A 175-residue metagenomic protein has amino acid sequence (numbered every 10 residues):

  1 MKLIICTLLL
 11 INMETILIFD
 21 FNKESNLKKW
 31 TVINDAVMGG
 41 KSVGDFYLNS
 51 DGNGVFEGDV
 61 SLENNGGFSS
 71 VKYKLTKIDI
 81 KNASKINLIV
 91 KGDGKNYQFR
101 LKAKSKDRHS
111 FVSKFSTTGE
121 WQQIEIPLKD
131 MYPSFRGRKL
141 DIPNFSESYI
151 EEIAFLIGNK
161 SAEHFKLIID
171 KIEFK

Functional and structural regions predicted by a protein language model:
L3-N12: Sec-dependent N-terminal signal peptides
M13-K175: Beta-rich carbohydrate-recognition modules and glycan-binding surfaces
